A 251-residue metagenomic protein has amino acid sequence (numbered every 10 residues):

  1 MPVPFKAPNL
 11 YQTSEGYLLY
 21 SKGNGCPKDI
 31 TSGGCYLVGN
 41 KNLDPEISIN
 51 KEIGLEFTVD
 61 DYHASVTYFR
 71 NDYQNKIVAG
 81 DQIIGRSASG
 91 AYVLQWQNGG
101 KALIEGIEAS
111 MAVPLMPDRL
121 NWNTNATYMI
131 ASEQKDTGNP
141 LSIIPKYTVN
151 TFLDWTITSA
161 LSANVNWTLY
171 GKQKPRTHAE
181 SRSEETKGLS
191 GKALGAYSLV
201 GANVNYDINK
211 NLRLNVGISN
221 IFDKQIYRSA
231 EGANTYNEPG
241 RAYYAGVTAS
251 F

Functional and structural regions predicted by a protein language model:
V3-K6, Q74, A79, L169-E184 (+1 more regions): C-terminal beta-signal and adjacent terminal beta-strands/loops of Gram-negative outer-membrane beta-barrel proteins
K6, K28, S32-G33, K41-L94 (+2 more regions): Membrane-embedded beta-barrel scaffold of Gram-negative outer-membrane proteins
Y11-G39, V78-W96, K174-K192: Solvent-exposed loop segments that connect transmembrane elements
L37-K41, N50, Y92-N98, E133-P140 (+2 more regions): Extracellular loop and loop/strand-boundary signature of outer-membrane beta-barrel proteins
I47, V59, H63, Y68-D72 (+7 more regions): Outer-membrane beta-barrel proteins
I47-K51, T58-D60, L103-I107, I143-V149 (+2 more regions): Residues that define the transmembrane beta-barrel architecture of outer-membrane proteins
I53-F57, A109-V113, T151-W155, V165 (+3 more regions): Residues on the lipid-exposed face of transmembrane beta-strands in outer-membrane beta-barrel proteins
D61-Q74, Q82-E180, F222: Gram-negative outer-membrane beta-barrel transporters
